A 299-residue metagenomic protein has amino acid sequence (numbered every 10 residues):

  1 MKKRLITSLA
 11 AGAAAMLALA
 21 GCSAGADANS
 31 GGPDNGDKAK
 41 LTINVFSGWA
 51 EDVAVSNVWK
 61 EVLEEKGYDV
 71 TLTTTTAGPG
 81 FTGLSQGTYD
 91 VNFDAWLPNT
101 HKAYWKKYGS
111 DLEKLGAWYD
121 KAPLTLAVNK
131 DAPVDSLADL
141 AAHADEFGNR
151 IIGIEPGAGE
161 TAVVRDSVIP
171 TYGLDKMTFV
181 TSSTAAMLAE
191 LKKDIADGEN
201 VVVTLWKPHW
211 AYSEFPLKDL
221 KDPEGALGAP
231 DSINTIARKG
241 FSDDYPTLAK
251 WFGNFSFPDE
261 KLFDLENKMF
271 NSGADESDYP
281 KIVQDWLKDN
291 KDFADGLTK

Functional and structural regions predicted by a protein language model:
M1-A20: Sec-dependent bacterial lipoprotein signal peptides
L19-G36: Bacterial lipoprotein signal-peptidase II cleavage site
G36-E51, Y68-T73, G148-I152, F252: Short, well-ordered beta-strand elements
S47-A50, L72-G83, T178-E190: Short helix-initiation/N-cap motifs at beta->coil->alpha
W59-K66, G148-M177: Ligand-binding cleft/hinge of the Venus flytrap
Y89-F93, E160-G225: Ligand-binding pocket segment of bilobal, Venus flytrap-like solute-binding proteins
G109-G157: A conserved helix-loop-strand patch within extracytoplasmic ligand-binding domains of the periplasmic binding
P123-P133, D231-Y245: A bilobed periplasmic-binding-protein/Venus flytrap-type ligand-binding module shared by bacterial periplasmic
